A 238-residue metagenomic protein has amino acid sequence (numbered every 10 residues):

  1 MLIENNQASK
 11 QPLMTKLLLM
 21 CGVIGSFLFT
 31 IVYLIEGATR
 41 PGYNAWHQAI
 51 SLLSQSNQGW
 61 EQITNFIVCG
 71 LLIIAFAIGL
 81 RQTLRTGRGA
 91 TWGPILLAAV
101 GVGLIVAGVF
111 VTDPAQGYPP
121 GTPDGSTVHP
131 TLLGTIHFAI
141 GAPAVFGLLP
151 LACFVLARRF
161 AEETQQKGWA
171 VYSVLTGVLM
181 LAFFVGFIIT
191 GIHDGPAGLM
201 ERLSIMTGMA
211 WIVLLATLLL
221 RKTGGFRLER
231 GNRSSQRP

Functional and structural regions predicted by a protein language model:
M1-L2, P238: Sequence termini and other peripheral, non-core segments
L2, Q7-G224, E229: Hydrophobic, aromatic-enriched alpha-helical segments typical of multi-pass transmembrane helices
S234-Q236: Short, intrinsically disordered C-terminal tails of secreted or membrane-associated proteins
